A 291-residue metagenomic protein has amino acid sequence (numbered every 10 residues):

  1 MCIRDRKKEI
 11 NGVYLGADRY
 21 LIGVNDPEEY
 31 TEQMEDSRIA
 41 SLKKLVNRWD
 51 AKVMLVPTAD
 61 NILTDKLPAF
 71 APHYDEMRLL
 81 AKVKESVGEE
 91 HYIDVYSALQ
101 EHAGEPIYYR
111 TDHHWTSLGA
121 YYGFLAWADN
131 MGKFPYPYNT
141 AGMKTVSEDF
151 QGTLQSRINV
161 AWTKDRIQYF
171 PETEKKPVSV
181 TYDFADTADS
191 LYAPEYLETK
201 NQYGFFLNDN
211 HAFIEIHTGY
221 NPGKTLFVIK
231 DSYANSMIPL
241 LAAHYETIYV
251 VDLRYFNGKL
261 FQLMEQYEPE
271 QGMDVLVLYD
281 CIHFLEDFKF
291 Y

Functional and structural regions predicted by a protein language model:
M1-Y291: Extracellular glycan-modifying ectodomains
